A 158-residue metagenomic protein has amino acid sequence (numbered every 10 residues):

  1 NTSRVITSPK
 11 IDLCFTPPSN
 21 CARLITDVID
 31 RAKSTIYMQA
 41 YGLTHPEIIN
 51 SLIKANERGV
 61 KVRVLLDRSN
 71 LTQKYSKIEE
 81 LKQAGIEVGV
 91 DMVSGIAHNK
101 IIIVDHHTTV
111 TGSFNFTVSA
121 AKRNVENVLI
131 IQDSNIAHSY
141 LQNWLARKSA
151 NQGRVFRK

Functional and structural regions predicted by a protein language model:
N1-R23, V60, T72, L145-K158: Short, small/polar-rich loop/turn modules that mediate ligand/substrate recognition or access, typified
I6-T7, D30, E57, L81-K82 (+3 more regions): Extracellular/periplasmic catalytic domains that process cell-envelope and extracellular macromolecules
C14-T16, D67, D91-V93: Conserved beta-strand termini and adjacent loop/short-helix elements that scaffold enzyme active sites in alpha/beta
P18, Y41, D67-S69, H107 (+1 more regions): Solvent-exposed coil/turn segments that connect beta secondary-structure elements in extracytoplasmic/periplasmic
C21, T44, I136: Short phosphate-engaging motifs
I25-E87: Primarily the HKD phosphodiesterase
I36, E87-W144: HKD (HxKxxxxD) catalytic microenvironment of the phospholipase D
